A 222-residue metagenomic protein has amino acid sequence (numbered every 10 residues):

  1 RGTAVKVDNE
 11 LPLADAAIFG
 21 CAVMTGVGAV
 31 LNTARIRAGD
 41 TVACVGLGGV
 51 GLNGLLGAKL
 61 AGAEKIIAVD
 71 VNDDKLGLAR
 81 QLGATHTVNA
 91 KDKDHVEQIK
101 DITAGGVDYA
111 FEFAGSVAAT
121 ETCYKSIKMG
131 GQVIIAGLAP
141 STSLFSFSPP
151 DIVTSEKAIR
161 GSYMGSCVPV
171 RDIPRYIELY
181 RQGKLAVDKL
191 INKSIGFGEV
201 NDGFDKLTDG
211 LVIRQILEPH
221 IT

Functional and structural regions predicted by a protein language model:
G2-T3, D8-K93, E97-Q98: Mid-domain Rossmann-like dinucleotide-binding core that forms the NAD(H)/NADP(H) cofactor-binding site
A4, T87, I159-G161, L190 (+1 more regions): Conserved beta-strand scaffold positions in the cores of enzyme catalytic domains, especially in NTP/NDP-utilizing
T25, G54, K75, H95 (+4 more regions): Hydrophobic alpha-helical segments typical of transmembrane helices and their membrane-interface/capping positions
A34-R37, V50, V71, G77-A158 (+1 more regions): Glycine-rich cofactor phosphate-binding loops and adjacent beta1-alpha1 units of small-molecule cofactor enzyme domains
A43, I67, Q132-I134, R160 (+1 more regions): Structural detector of well-ordered beta-strand residues that form the stable sheet scaffold of enzyme domains
Y109, E121-K125, V170-T222: C-terminal hydrophobic helical "lid"/dimerization subdomain of Rossmann-like NAD(P)H-dependent oxidoreductases
G131-I134, F147-K189: Rossmann-fold dehydrogenase core element
